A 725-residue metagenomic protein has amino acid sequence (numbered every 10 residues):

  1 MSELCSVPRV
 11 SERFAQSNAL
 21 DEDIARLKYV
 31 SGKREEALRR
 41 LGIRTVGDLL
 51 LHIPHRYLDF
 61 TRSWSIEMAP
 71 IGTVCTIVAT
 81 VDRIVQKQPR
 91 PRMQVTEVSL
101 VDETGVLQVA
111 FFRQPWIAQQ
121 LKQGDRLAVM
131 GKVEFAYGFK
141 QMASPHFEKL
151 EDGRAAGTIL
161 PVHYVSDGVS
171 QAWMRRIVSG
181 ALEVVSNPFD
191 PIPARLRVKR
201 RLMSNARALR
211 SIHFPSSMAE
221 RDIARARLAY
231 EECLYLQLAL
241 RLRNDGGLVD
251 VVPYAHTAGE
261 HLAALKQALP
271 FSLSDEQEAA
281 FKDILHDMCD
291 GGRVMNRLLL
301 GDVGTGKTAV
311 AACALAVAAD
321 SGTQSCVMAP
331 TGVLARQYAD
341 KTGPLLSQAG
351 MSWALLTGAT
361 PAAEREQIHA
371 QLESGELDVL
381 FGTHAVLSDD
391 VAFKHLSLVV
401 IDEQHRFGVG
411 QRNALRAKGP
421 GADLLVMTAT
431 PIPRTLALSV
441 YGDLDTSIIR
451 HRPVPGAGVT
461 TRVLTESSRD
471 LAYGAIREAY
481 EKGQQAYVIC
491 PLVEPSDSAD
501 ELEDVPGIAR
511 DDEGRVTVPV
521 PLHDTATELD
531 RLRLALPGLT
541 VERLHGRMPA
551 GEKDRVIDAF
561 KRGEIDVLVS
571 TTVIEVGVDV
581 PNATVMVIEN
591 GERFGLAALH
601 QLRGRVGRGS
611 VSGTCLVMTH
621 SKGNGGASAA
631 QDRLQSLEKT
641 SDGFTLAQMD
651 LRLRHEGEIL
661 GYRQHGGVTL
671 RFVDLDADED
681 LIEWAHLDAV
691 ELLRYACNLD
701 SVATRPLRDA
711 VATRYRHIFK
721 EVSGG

Functional and structural regions predicted by a protein language model:
M1-K28, E36, L236, G246: Long, highly charged, low-complexity intrinsically disordered interaction regions that mediate electrostatic DNA/RNA
R34, I71, K87-A268, Y662: Upstream accessory/linker segments immediately N-terminal to the RecA-like ATPase cores of bacterial MutS and a subset
H52-D82: OB-fold nucleic-acid-binding modules
T80, K132-V133, A239, G591 (+1 more regions): Short, surface-exposed secondary-structure boundary micro-motifs
F271-M295, A309: N-terminal pre-P-loop "Q-motif" helix
D290-Q635: Inter-lobe coupling/hinge segments of SF2-like helicase ATPases
D558-P581, M586-E589, G604, R608 (+2 more regions): Accessory helical-bundle/CTD segments and flexible terminal tails appended to RecA-like ATPase motors
